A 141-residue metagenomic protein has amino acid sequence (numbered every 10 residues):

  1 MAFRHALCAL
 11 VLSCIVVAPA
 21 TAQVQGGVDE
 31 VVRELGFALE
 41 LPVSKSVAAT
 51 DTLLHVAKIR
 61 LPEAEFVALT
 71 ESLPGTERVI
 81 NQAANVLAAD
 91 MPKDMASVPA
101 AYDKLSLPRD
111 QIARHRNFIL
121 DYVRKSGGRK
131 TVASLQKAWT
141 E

Functional and structural regions predicted by a protein language model:
M1-C8: Bacterial N-terminal signal peptides that target proteins for export
F3, V17-P19: Short, intrinsically disordered, low-complexity terminal segments
C8-V17: Bacterial N-terminal signal peptides
A22-E141: Amphipathic alpha-helical interaction segments
